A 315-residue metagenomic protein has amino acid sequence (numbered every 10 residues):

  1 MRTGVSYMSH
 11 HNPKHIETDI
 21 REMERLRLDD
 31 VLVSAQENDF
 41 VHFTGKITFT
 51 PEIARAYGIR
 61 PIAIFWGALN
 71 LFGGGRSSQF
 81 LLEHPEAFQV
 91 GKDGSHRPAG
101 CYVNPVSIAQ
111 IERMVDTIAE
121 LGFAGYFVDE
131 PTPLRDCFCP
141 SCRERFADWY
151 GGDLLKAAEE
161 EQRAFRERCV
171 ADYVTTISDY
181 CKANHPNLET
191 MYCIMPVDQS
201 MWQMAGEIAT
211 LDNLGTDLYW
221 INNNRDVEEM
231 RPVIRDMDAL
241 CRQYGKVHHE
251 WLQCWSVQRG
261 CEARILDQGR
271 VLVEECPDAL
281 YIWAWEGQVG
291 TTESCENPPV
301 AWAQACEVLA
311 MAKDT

Functional and structural regions predicted by a protein language model:
M1-H10, I62-W66, Y126-P131, E161-M201 (+2 more regions): Aromatic-lined carbohydrate-recognition surfaces of secreted/lumenal glycan-active proteins
R2-H11, L32-H42, D93-E112, A158-A171 (+3 more regions): The substrate-binding groove and active-site-proximal loops of carbohydrate-active enzymes, especially glycoside
M8-F40, E120-G125, A209-L214, V271-L280: Catalytic domains of carbohydrate-active enzymes, especially glycoside hydrolases
H10-T50, L69-P85, V90-D93, G287 (+1 more regions): Aromatic-lined carbohydrate-binding/catalytic grooves of carbohydrate-active enzymes
H11-R21, G45-F49, I194-G206, R225-L240 (+1 more regions): Alpha-helical scaffolding within the catalytic cores of extracellular/periplasmic polymer-degrading hydrolases
P51-E52, I62-L121, E159-R163, T175: Active-site-adjacent "subsite" loops/lids of carbohydrate-active enzymes
F123, H249-D314: Substrate-binding cleft of secreted/luminal carbohydrate-active enzymes
I177-V227, V257-E275: Substrate-binding cleft/loops of secretory-pathway carbohydrate-active enzymes
